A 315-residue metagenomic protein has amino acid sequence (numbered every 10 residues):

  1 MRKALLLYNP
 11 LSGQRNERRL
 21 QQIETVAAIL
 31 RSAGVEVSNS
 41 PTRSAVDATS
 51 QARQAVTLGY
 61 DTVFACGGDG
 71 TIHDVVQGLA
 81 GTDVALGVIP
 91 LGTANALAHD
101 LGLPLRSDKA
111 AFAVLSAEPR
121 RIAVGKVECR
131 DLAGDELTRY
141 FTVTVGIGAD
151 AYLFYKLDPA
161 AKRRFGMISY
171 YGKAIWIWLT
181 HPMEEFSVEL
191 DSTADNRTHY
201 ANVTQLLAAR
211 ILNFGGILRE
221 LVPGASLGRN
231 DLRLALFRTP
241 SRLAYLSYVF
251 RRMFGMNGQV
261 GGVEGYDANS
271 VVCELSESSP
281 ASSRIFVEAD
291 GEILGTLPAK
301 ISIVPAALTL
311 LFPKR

Functional and structural regions predicted by a protein language model:
M1-V63, K109: ATP/NTP phosphate-donor binding region
L7, L11, E24, R31-A33 (+3 more regions): Catalytic core of DAGKc-family lipid kinases
E17, A194, Y200, E220-R229 (+1 more regions): ATP/nucleoside-binding phosphotransfer catalytic cores, i.e., glycine-rich phosphate-binding loops
A48, I72-H73, T296: Short, well-ordered alpha-helical microsegments
A65-D69: N-terminal glycine-rich "phosphate-gripper" loop used for MgATP/nucleotide binding and carboxylate activation
T71-V84: Short Gly/Thr/Asp-enriched flexible loops that form oxyanion-binding sites at enzyme active sites
G146, D150, L207-G224, I293: Glycine-rich phosphate/pyrophosphate-binding beta-alpha loops
D150, A161-E185, R233-E264: Alpha-helical membrane-targeting segments
